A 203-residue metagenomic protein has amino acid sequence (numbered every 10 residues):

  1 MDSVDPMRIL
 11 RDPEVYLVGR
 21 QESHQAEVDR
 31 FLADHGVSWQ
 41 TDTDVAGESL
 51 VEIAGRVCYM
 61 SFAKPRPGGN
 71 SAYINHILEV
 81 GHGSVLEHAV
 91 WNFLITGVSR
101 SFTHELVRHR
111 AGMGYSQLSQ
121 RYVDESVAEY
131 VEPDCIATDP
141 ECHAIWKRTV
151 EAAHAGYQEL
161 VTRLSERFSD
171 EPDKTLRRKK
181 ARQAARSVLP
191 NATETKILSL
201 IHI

Functional and structural regions predicted by a protein language model:
M1-H202: Family-specific signature for flavin-dependent thymidylate synthase
